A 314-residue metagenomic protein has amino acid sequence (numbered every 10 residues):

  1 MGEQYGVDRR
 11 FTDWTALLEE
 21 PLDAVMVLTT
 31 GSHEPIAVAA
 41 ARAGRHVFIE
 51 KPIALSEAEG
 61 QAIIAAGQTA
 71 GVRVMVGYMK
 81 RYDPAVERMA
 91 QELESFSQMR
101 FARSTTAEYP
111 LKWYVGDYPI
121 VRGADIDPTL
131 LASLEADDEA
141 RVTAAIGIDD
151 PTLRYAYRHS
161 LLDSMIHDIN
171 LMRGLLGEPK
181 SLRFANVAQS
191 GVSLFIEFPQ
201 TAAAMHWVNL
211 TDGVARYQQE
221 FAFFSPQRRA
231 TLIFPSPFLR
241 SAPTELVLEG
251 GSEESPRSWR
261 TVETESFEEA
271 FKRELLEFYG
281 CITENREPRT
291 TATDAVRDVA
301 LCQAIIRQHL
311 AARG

Functional and structural regions predicted by a protein language model:
M1-G2: Conserved SAM-binding loop
Y5-A66: Beta-loop-alpha module in the N-terminal Rossmann-like domain of NAD(P)-dependent dehydrogenases, especially those
A24-M26, E277-G314: C-terminal helix-rich "cap/oligomerization" subdomain common to oxidoreductases
T30-S32, A54, K80-Y82, N186-Q189 (+1 more regions): Short beta->alpha connector loops
L55-L134: A contiguous active-site-proximal alpha/beta segment in oxidoreductase catalytic domains
Y82-R103, D117-I120, A145-D149, L153-Y155 (+3 more regions): Oxidoreductase and adenylate-handling cofactor-binding alpha/beta cores
V121-D125, L130-T152, E220-T290: C-terminal glycine/acidic-rich active-site capping loop/insertion
P151-F238, E265-R286, Q303: Contiguous beta-strand/loop segments that form the cofactor/metal-binding neighborhood of enzyme cores
